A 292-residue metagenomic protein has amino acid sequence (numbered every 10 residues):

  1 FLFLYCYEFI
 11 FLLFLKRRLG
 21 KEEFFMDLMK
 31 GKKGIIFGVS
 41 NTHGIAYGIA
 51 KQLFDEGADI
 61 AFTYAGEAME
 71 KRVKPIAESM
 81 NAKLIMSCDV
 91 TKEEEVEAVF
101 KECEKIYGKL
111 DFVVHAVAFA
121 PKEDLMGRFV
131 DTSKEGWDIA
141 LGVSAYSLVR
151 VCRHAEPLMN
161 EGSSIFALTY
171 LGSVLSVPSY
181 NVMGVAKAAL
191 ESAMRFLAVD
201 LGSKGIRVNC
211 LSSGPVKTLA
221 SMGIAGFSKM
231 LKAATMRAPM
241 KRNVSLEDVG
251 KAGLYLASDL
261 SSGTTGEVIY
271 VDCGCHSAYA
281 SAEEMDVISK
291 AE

Functional and structural regions predicted by a protein language model:
D27-F62: Canonical Rossmann dinucleotide-binding motif of NAD(H)/NADP(H)-dependent dehydrogenases/reductases, specifically
G38-Y47, A118-R153, E161-S203, P215-K217 (+2 more regions): Catalytic loop of short-chain dehydrogenase/reductase
F54, G108, M159-E161, V199-K204 (+3 more regions): A short hydrophobic alpha-helix cap/turn motif
C88, K92-E97, K101, K105-I106 (+5 more regions): Conserved mid-core segment of classical short-chain dehydrogenase/reductases
G202, R207, T264-G266: Short, small/polar-rich loop/turn modules that mediate ligand/substrate recognition or access, typified
V208, S212-G223: Short, flexible catalytic-loop segment of classical short-chain dehydrogenase/reductase
A238-V249, L260: A conserved structural motif in NAD(P)-dependent oxidoreductases
L254, T265-E292: Short C-terminal tail/terminal secondary-structure segment of NAD(P)H-dependent dehydrogenase/reductase domains
